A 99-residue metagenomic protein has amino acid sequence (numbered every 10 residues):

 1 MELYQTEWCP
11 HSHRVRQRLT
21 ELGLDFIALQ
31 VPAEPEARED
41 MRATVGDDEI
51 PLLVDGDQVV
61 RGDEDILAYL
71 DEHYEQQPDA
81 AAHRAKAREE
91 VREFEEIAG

Functional and structural regions predicted by a protein language model:
M1-E7, H11-G99: GST-like domain detector, emphasizing the conserved glutathione-binding G-site in the N-terminal thioredoxin-like
